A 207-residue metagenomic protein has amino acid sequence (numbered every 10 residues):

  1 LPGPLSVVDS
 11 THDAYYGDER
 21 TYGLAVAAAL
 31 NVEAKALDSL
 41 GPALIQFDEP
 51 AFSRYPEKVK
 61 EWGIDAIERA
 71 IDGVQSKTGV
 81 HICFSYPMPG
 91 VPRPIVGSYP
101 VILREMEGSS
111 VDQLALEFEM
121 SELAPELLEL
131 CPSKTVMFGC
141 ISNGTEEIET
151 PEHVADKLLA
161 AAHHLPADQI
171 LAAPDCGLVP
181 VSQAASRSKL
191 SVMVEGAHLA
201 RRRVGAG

Functional and structural regions predicted by a protein language model:
L1-G207: Domain-level signal for soluble alpha/beta catalytic cores
